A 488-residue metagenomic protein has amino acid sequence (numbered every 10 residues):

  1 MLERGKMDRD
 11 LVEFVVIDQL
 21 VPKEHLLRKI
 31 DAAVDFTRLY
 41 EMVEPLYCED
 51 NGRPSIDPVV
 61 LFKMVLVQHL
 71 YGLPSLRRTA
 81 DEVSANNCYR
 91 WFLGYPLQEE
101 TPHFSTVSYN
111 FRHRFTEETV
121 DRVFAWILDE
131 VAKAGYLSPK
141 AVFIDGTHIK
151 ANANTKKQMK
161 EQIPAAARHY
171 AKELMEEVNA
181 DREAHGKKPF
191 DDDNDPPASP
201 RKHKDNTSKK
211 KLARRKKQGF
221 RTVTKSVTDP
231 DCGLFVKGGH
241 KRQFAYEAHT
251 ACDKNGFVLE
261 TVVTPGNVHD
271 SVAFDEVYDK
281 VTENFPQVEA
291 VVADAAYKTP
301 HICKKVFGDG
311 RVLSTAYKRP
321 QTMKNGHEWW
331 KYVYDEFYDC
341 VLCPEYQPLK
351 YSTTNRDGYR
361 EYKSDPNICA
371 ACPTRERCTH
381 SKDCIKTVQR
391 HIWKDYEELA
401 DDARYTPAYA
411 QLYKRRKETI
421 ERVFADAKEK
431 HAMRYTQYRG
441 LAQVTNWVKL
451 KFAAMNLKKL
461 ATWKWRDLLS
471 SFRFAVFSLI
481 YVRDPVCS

Functional and structural regions predicted by a protein language model:
M1-R28: Hydrophobic alpha-helical membrane-insertion signals
E3-R4, G72-S84, L97-S488: Anion-binding and metal-coordination hotspots
D18-L20, R53, H240: Short secondary-structure boundary/capping segments within folded domains
K23-L66, Y71-G72: Basic, short loop/linker segments at the boundary and entry of helix-turn-helix/winged-helix-like folds
T37-Y40, N86, R90, K430: A short secondary-structure junction motif
Y89-E99: Helix-terminus loop motifs that line ligand-binding clefts
